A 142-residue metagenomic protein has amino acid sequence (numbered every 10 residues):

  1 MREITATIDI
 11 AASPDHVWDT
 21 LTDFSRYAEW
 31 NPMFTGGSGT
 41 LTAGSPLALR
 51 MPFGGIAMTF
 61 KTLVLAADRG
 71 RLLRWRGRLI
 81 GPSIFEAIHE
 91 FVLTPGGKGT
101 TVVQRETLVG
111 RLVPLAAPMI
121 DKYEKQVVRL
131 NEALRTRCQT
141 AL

Functional and structural regions predicted by a protein language model:
M1-S38, T42: Hydrophobic ligand-binding cavity/cleft-lining segments
R2, A43-S45, I56, F85: Residue-level preference for beta-strand/loop junctions
A11, T42, R50-P52, T94: A structural detector for beta-sheet-dominated domains
V17-L21, Y27, L47-L49, V64 (+3 more regions): Hydrophobic pocket/interface hotspot
S38, F53-T101, T107-G110, T136: Hydrophobic-ligand binding "helix-grip"
T101-V103, T107-L142: A conserved amphipathic terminal alpha-helix motif
